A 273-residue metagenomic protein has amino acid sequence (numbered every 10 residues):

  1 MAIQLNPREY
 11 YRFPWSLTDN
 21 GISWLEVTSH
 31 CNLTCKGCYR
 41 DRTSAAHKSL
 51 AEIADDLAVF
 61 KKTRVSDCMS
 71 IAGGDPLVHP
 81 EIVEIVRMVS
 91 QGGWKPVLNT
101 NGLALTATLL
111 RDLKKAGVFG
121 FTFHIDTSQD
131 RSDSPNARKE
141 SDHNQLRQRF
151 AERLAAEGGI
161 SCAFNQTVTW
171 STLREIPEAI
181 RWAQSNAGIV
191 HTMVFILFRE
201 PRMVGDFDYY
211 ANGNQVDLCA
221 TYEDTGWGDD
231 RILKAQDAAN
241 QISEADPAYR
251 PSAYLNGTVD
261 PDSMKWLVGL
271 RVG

Functional and structural regions predicted by a protein language model:
M1, E9, F13, A51-D55 (+1 more regions): Long, low-complexity, intrinsically disordered N-terminal extensions of eukaryotic proteins, enriched
M1-W15, D262-G273: Radical SAM enzyme core and accessory elements
Y10, N20, I189-V190: A broad structural signal for short, well-ordered beta-strand segments within beta-sheet-rich domains
W15-A51: Canonical Radical SAM [4Fe-4S] cluster-binding loop centered on the CxxxCxxC motif and its immediate flanking residues
L33-G37, R131-D133, V204-G205: Short acidic/His/Gly/Ser-rich catalytic and metal-binding motifs that mark active-site loops of diverse hydrolases
A54-I71, H79-L197: Radical SAM/AdoMet-radical enzyme domain recognition
R138-Q145, E152, A156-G273: Radical SAM enzyme [4Fe-4S]-AdoMet core and its adjacent flexible, acidic and glycine-rich loops/tails across
